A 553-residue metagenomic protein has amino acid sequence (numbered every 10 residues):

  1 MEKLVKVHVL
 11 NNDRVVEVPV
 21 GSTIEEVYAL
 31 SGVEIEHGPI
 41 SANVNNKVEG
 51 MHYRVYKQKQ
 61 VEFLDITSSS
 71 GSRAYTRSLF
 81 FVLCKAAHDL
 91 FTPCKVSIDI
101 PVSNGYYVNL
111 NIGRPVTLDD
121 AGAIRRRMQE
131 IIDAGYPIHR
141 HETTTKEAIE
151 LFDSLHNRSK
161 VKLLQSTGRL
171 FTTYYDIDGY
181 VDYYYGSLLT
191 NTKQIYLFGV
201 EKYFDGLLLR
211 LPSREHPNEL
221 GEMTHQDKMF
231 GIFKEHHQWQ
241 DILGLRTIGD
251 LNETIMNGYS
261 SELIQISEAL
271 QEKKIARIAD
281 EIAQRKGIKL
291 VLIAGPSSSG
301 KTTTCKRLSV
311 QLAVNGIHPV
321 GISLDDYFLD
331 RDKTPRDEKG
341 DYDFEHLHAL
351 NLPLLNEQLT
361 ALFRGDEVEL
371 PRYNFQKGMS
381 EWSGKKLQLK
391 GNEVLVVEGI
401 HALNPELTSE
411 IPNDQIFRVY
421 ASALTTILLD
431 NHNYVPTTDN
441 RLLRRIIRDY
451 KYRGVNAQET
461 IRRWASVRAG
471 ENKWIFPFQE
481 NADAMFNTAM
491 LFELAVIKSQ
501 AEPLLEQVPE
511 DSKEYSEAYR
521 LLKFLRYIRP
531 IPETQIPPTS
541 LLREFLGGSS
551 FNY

Functional and structural regions predicted by a protein language model:
G38, Y53-Y56, Q60-S72, A86 (+3 more regions): Auxiliary tRNA-acceptor-end handling modules of aminoacyl-tRNA synthetases
K286, T408-Y553: Conserved NTP phosphate-binding and transfer environment spanning the P-loop NTPase/kinase superfamily
V291-I293: Hydrophobic anchor at the beta1->P-loop junction of P-loop NTPases
K301: Conserved lysine of the Walker
T304, L308: Hydrophobic positions on the alpha1 helix immediately C-terminal to the Walker A/P-loop
V310-V320: Post-Walker A helix-loop "phosphate-sensing" segment adjacent to the P-loop in P-loop NTPases
V320, L329, K333-Q376: Conserved nucleotide-sensing/catalytic segment adjacent to the nucleotide-binding pocket in NTP-handling enzymes
N356-D414, W464-F478: Glycine-rich phosphate-binding loop used to anchor ATP phosphates in small-molecule kinases, encompassing both
